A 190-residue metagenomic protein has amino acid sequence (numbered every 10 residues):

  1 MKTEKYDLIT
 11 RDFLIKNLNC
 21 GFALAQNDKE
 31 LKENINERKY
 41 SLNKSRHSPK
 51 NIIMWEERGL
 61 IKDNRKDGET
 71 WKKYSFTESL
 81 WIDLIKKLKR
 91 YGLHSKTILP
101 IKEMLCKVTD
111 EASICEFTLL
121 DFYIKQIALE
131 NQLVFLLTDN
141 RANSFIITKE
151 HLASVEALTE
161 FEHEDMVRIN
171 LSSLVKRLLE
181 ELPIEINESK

Functional and structural regions predicted by a protein language model:
K2-W81, K86: Basic helix-turn-helix/winged-helix DNA-binding cores and closely related short helical interaction motifs
N51, T97-P100, T118-Y123: Exposed alpha-helical structural elements
D63, T97, F135-T138: A structural signal for short, well-ordered beta-strand segments and their strand-loop junctions that often border
G68-Y74, K87-G92, F161-I169: Short, exposed beta-strand "edge-strand" segments with a Pro/Gly-rich flavor and a Y/T-containing core
S79-K107: A short, Lys/Arg-enriched interface patch at domain edges and termini
E111-K190: Low-complexity intrinsically disordered segments
